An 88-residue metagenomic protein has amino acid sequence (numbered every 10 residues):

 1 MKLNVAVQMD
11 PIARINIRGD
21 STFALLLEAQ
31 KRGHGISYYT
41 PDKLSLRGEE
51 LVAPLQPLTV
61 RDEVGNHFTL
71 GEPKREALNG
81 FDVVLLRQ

Functional and structural regions predicted by a protein language model:
M1-Q88: ATP-binding N-terminal substructure of ATP-dependent carboxylate-amine bond-forming enzymes
